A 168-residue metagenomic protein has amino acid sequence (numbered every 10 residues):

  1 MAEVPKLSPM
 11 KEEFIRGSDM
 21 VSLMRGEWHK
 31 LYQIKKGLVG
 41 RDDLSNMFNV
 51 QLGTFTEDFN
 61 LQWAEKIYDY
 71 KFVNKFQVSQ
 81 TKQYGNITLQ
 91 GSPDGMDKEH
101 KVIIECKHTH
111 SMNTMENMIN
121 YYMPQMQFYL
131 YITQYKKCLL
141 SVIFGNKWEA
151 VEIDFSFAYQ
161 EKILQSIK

Functional and structural regions predicted by a protein language model:
M1-F59, I67: Charged, glycine-rich intrinsically disordered N-terminal tails and low-complexity linkers that flank
V50, K66-I167: Nucleic-acid nuclease catalytic cores
